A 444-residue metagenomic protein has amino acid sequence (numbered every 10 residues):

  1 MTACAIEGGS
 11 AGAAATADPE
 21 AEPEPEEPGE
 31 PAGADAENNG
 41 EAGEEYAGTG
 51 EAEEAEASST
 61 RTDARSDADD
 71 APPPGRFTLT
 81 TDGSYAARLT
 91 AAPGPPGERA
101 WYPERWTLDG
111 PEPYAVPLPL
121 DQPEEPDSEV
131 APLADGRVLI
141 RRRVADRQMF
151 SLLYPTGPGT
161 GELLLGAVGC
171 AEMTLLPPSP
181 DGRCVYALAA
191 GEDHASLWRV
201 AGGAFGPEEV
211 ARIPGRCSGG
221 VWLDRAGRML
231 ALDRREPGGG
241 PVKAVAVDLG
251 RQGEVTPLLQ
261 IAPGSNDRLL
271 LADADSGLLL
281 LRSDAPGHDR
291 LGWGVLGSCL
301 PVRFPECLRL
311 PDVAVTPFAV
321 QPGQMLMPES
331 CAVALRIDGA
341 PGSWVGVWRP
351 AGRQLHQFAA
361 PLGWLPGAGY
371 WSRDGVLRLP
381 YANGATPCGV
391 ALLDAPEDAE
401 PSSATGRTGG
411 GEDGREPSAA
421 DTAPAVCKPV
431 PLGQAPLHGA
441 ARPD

Functional and structural regions predicted by a protein language model:
T2-G29, E53-G136, T174, R336: Beta-strand-rich domains and repeat architectures in extracellular enzymes and scaffolds, especially beta-propellers
R61-D69, E112-Q122, G159-V168, F205-R212 (+4 more regions): A short beta-strand motif characteristic of beta-propeller blades
D70-L79, L120-D135, A167-S179, P214-D224 (+3 more regions): Repeated scaffold domains used in trafficking and secretory/extracellular systems, primarily beta-propellers
D82-P95, D135-R143, G182-A190, G220 (+4 more regions): Short beta-strand elements that form the blades of beta-propeller/WD-repeat-like and other beta-sheet-rich scaffold
L89-A92, L280-G292, L296, F304-G352: Loop/turn-rich, solvent-exposed surfaces of beta-rich toroidal or solenoidal domains
G94-W106, A145-L153, E192-W198, G238-A246 (+4 more regions): Structural motif
T107-P111, Y154-P158, V200-F205, D248-Q252 (+3 more regions): Short loop/turn segments that connect beta-strands within beta-propeller blades
A190-L280: Solenoidal tandem-repeat scaffolds enriched in leucines and small polar residues
